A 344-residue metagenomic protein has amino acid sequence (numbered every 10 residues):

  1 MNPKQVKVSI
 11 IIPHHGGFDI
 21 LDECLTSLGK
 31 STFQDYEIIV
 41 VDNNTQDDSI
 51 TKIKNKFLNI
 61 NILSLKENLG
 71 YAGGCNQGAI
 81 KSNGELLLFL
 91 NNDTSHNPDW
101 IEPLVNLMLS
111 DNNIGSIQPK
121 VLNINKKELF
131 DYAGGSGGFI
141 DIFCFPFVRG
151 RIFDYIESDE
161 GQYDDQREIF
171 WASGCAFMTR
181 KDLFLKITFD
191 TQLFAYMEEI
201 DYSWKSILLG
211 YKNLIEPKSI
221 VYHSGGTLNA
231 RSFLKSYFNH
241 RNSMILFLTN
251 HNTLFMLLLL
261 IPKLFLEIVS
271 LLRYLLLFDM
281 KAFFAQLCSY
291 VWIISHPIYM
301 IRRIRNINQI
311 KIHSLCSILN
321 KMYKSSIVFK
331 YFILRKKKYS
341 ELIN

Functional and structural regions predicted by a protein language model:
V6-S9, E37, D201: Cell-envelope/extracellular polymer assembly enzymes that use nucleotide-activated donors
T26-D35: Short, acidic, metal-binding catalytic loop of nucleotide-sugar glycosyltransferases
S64-S82, N92: Glycine-rich, basic loop-to-helix element that forms the pyrophosphate-binding segment of sugar-nucleotide handling
L87: Short aromatic/hydrophobic "clamp" motif used to bind/position activated sugar donors
T94-F145: Conserved donor NDP-sugar-binding/catalytic core segment of glycosyltransferases
I142-V148, F153-T179, I200-D201, L228-R231: A recurrent flexible, glycine/aromatic-enriched loop bordering the glycosyltransferase active site that acts as
D164-I220: A short, conserved alpha-helix in the catalytic core of glycosyltransferases
K212-C316: Active-site-adjacent helix/loop segment of glycosyltransferases that harbors family-specific signature motifs
